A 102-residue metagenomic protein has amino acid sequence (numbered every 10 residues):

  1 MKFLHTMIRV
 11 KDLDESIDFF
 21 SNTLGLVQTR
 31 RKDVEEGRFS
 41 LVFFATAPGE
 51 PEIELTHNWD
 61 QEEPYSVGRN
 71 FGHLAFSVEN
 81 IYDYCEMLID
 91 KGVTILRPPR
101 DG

Functional and structural regions predicted by a protein language model:
M1-L4: Extreme N-terminal starter segment of soluble prokaryotic enzymes
M7-E50, D90, G102: Core segments of cupin and vicinal oxygen chelate
D12-D14, E62-G102: Vicinal oxygen chelate
I53-T56: Conserved beta-strand in the GNAT
N58-D60: Histidine- and/or cysteine-centered catalytic micro-motif in compact active-site loops
